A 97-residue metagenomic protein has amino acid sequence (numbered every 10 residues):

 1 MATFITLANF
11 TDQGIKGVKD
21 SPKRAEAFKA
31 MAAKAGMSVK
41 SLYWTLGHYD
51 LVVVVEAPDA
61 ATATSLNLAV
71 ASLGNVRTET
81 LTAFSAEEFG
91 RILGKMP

Functional and structural regions predicted by a protein language model:
M1-P97: A compositional/biophysical signature of low hydrophobicity enriched in polar/charged and small residues
